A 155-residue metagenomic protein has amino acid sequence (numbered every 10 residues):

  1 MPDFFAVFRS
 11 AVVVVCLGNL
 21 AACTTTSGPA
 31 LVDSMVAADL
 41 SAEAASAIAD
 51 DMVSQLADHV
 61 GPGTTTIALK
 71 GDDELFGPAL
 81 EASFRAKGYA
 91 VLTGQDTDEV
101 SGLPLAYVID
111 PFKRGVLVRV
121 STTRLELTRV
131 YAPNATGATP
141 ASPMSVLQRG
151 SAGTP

Functional and structural regions predicted by a protein language model:
M1-C23: Sec-dependent bacterial lipoprotein signal peptides
A6, C23-A30, D50-S54: Membrane-targeting and insertion segments and their boundary/processing signals
L17-A42: Bacterial Sec signal peptide processing site at the extreme N-terminus
P29-A37, L56-D58, K70-G71, A82-R85: Generic detector of short, locally flexible boundary/turn motifs and exposed helical patches
S41-L75: Post-signal-peptide N-terminal segment of Sec-exported extracytoplasmic proteins
G61-P155: Intrinsically disordered, glycine/charged-rich N-terminal periplasmic/extracytoplasmic linker segments that lie
